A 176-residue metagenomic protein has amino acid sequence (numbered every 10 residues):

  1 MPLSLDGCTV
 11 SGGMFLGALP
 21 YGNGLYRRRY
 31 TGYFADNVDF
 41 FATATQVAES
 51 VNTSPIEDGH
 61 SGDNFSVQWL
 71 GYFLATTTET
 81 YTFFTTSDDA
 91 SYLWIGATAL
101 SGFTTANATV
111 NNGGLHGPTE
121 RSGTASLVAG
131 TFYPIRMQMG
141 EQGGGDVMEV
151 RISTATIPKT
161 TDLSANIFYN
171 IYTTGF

Functional and structural regions predicted by a protein language model:
P2-S11: Short, intrinsically disordered N-terminal pre-domain segments
G12-F176: Acidic/polar, compositionally biased interaction segments
